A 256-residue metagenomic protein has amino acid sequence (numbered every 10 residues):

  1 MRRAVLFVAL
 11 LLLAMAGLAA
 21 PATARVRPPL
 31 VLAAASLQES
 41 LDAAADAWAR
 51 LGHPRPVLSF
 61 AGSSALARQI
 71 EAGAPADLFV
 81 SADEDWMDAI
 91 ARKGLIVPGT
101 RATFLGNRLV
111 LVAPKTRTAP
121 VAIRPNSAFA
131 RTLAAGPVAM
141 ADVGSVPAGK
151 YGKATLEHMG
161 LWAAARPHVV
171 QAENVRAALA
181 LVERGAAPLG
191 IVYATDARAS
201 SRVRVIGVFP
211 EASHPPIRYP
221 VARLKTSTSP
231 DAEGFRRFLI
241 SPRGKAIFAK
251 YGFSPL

Functional and structural regions predicted by a protein language model:
M1-A4: Positively charged n-region of N-terminal signal peptides that target proteins for export
F7-G17: Bacterial N-terminal signal peptides
A20-S64, R68-A74, D83-E84, D88-L256: Exported/periplasmic ABC-transporter solute-binding proteins
V80: Short active-site segment of divalent metal-dependent hydrolases/proteases that encodes the spacing between
